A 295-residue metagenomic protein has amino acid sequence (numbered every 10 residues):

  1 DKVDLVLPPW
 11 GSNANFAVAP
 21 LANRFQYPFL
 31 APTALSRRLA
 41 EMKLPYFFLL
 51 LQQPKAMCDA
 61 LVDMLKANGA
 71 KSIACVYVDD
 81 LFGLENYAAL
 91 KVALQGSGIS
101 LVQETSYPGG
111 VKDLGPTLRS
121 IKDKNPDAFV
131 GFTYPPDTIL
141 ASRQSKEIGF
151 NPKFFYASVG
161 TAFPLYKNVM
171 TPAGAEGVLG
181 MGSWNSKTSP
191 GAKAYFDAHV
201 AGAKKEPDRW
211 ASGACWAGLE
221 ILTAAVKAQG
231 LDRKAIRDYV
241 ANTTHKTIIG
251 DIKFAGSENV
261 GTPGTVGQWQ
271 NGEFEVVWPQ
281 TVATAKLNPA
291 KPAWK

Functional and structural regions predicted by a protein language model:
D1-L5, R24-P28, K43-Y46, N68-S72 (+6 more regions): Loop/turn elements at helix/coil->beta-strand transitions in domains of secreted/extracellular proteins
D1-R38, Y107-L114, D137-I139, V260: Beta-alpha junction/loop-to-helix N-cap segments that form part of ligand/metal-binding clefts
D1-W10, L30-P32, A74-Y77, N125-P135 (+4 more regions): Periplasmic-binding protein-like
V6, F29, L65, I73 (+7 more regions): Residue-level signal for nonpolar/aromatic packing positions in well-ordered secondary structure
A14-F16, C58, T138-L140, A162-Y166: Short, well-ordered alpha-helical microsegments
S36-R38, P45-I148, S186-A194, K253: Extracellular/periplasmic Venus flytrap/periplasmic-binding protein
S142-W216, V226-K227, Q280-T284, N288-W294: Extracellular/periplasmic periplasmic-binding protein-like sensory domains
G202-R209, T223-W278, V282: Segments of small-molecule ligand-sensing domains
